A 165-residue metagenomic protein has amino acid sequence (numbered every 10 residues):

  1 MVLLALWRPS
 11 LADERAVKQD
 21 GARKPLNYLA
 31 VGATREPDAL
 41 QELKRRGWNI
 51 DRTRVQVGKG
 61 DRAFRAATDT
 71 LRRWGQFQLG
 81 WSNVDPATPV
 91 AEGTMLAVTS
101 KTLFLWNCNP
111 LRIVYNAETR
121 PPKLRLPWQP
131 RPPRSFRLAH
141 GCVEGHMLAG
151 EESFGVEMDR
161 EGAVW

Functional and structural regions predicted by a protein language model:
V2-L103: Hydrophobic ligand-binding cavity/cleft-lining segments
L103-E161: Hydrophobic-ligand binding "helix-grip"
A163-W165: Short coil-to-beta-strand
